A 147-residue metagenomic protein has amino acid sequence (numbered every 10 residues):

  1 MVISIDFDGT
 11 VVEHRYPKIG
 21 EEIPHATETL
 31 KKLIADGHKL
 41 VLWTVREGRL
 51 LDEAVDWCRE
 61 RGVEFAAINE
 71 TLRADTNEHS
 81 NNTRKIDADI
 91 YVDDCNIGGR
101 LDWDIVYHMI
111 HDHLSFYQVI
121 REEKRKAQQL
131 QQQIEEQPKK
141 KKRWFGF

Functional and structural regions predicted by a protein language model:
M1-F147: HAD-like aspartate-dependent phosphatase fold
